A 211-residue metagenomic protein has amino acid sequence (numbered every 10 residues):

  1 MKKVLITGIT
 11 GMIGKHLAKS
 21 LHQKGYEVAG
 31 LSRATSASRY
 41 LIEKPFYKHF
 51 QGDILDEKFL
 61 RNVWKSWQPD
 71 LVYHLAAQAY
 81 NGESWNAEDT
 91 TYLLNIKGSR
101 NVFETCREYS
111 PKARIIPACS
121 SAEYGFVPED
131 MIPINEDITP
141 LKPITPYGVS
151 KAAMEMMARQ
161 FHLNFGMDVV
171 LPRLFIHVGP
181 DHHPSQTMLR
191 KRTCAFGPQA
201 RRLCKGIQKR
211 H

Functional and structural regions predicted by a protein language model:
V4-K24: N-terminal Rossmann NAD(P)H-binding glycine-rich loop of SDR-like oxidoreductase domains
T7, L31, V72-Q78, I115-S121 (+1 more regions): SDR active-site strand-loop-helix element
T10, Q78-G82, S120-G125, M131 (+2 more regions): Active-site segment of SDR-like NAD(P)-dependent oxidoreductases
Y26-T35: Conserved glycine-rich Rossmann-like NAD(P)H-binding loop of the short-chain dehydrogenase/reductase
P45-L55: Rossmann-fold cofactor-recognition segment
I54-L94: NAD(P)H-binding glycine-rich loop region in Rossmannoid oxidoreductase-like domains and their noncatalytic homologs
S84, I138-K142, V169-P184, R190-H211: A conserved pocket-lining segment of Rossmann-fold NAD(P)-dependent short-chain dehydrogenase/reductase
N86-N101, R114, E123-L171, H182-Q186: Catalytic helix-loop patch of NAD(P)-dependent Rossmann-fold dehydrogenases
